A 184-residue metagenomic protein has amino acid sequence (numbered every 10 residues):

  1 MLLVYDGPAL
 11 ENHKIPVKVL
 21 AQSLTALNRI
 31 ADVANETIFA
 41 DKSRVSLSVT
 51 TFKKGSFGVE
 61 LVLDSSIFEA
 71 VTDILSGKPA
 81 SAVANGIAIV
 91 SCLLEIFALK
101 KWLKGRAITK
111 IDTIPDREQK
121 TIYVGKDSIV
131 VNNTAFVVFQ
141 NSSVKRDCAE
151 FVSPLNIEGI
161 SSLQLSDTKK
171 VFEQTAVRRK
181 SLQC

Functional and structural regions predicted by a protein language model:
M1-C184: Charged, alpha-helical interface segments at or near domain boundaries
